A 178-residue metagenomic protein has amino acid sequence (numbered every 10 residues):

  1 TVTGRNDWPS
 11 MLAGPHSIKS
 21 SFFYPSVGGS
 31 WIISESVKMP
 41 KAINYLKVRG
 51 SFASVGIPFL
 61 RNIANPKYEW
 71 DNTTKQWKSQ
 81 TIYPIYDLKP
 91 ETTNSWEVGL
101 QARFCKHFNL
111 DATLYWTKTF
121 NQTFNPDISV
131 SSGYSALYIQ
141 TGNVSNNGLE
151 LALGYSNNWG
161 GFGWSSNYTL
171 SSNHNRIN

Functional and structural regions predicted by a protein language model:
T1-N178: Extracellular/periplasmic, surface-exposed regions of secreted and cell-surface proteins
